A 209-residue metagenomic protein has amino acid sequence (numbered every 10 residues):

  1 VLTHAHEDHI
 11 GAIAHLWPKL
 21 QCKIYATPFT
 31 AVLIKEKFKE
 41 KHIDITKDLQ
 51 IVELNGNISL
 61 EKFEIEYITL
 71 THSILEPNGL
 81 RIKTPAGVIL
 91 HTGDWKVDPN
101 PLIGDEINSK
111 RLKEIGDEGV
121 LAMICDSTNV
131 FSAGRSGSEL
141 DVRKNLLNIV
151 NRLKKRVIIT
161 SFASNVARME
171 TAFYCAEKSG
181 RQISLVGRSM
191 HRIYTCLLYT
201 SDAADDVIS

Functional and structural regions predicted by a protein language model:
V1-A26, E114-M123: Active-site metal-binding motif and surrounding structural segment of the metallo-beta-lactamase
H4-A5, I65, H72, D94 (+2 more regions): Divalent metal-coordination and catalytic microenvironments
H6, K96, T128: Catalytic metal-binding/acid-base residues of hydrolase active sites
A12-K19, N78, T171-C175: A short acidic, amphipathic alpha-helical/loop segment
T27, I34-K37: Conserved P-loop/Walker A NTP-binding site and adjacent catalytic elements of P-loop NTPases
F29, P99-R188: Cap/insert and terminal regions of metallo-dependent hydrolase folds
E53-L112, G116, E177-S179, S209: Core dinuclear metal-dependent hydrolase active-site scaffold
Y199-I208: Single conserved hydrophobic/aromatic residue that forms the stacking wall/gate of nucleotide- or nucleobase-binding
